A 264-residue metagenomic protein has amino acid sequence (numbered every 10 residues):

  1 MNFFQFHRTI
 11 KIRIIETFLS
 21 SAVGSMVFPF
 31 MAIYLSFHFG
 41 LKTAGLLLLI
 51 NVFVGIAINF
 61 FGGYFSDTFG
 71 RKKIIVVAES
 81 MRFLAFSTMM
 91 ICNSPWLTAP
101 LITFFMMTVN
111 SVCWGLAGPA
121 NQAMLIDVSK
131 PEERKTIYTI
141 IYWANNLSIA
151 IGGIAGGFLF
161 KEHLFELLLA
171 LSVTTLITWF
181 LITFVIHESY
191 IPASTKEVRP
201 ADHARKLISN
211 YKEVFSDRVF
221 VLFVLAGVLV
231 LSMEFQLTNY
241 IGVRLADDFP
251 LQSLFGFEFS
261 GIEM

Functional and structural regions predicted by a protein language model:
M1-I10, S189-F223: Juxtamembrane intracellular "pre-TM" segments in multi-pass secondary transporters
N2-V54, V221-A226, V230-F255: Helix-loop boundary and gating motifs at the non-cytosolic
F18, A85, T98-A117: Hydrophobic core of transmembrane alpha-helices in multi-pass small-molecule transporters, especially MFS/SLC-type
I33, F37, I151-L168, D247-D248: Transmembrane alpha-helix termini and helix-breaking/packing motifs in multi-pass membrane transporters
V52-F60, I149-A150: Residue-level signature of mid-helix packing/kink "hotspots" within the transmembrane helices of 12-pass Major
S80-L97: C-terminal ends and interior cores of transmembrane alpha-helices in multi-pass membrane transporters/permeases
M106-N145: Cytoplasmic helix-loop-helix junction between adjacent transmembrane helices in 12-TM secondary transporters
